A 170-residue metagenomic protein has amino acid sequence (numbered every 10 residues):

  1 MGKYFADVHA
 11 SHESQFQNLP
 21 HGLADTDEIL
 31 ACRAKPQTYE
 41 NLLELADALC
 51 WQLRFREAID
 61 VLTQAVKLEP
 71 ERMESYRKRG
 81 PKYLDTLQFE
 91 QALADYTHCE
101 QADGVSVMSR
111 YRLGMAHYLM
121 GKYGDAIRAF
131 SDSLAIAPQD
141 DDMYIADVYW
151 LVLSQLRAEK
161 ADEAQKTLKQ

Functional and structural regions predicted by a protein language model:
M1-E44: N-terminal leader/linker segments that initiate helical-solenoid repeat arrays
T26-E28, C32-R33, L62, F89 (+3 more regions): Hydrophobic/aromatic packing residues within the alpha-helices of TPR/SEL1-like helical repeat arrays
A34, L68, A102, I136-D140: Structural marker of alpha-solenoid helical repeat scaffolds
D47, P81, M115, L153-Q155: Residue-level recognition of tetratricopeptide repeat
W51, D85-T86, L119, R157: Register position in tetratricopeptide repeats
